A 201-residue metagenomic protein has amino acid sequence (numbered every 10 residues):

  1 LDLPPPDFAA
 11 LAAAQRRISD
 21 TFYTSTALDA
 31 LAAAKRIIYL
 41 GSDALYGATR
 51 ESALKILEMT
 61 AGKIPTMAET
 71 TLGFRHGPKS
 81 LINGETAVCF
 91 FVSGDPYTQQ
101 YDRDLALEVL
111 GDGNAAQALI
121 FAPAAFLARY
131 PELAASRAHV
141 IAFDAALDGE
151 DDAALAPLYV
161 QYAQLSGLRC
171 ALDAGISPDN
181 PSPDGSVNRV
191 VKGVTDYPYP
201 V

Functional and structural regions predicted by a protein language model:
L1-V201: A SIS-like phosphosugar-recognition module
